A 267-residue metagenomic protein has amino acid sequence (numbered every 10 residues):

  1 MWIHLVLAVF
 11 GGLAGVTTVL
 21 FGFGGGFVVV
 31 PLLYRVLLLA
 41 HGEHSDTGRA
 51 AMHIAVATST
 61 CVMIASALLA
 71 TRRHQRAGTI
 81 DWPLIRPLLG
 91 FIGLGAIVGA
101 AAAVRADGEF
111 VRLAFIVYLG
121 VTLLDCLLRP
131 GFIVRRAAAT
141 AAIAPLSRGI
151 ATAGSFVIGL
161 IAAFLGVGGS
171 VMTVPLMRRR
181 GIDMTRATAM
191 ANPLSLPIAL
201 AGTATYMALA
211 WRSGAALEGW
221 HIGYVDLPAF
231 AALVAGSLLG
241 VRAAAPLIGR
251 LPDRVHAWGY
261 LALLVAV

Functional and structural regions predicted by a protein language model:
M1-F21, V28-I54, T58, L69-F164 (+3 more regions): Juxtamembrane transmembrane-helix boundary motif
V62-A65: A structural-propensity feature for long, helix-poor, extended segments
V167: Conserved, well-structured core segments that form the ligand-binding/active-site neighborhood of functional domains
M190-P193: A conserved regulatory-domain signal marking ACT and ACT-like small-molecule sensing domains and adjacent regulatory
L200-T205: Hydrophobic alpha-helical transmembrane segments that constitute the membrane-spanning cores of multi-pass membrane
